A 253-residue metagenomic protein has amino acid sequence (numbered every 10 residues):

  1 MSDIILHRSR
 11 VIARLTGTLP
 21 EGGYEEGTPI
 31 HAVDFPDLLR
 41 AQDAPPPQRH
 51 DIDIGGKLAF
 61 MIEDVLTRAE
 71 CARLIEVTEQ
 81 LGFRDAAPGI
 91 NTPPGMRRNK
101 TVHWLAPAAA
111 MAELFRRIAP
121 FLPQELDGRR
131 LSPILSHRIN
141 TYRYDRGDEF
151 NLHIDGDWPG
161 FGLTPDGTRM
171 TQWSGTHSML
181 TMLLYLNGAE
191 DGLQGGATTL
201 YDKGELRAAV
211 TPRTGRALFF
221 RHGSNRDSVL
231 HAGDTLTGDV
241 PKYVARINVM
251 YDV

Functional and structural regions predicted by a protein language model:
M1-F219, G223-V253: Fe(II)/2-oxoglutarate oxygenase catalytic core
